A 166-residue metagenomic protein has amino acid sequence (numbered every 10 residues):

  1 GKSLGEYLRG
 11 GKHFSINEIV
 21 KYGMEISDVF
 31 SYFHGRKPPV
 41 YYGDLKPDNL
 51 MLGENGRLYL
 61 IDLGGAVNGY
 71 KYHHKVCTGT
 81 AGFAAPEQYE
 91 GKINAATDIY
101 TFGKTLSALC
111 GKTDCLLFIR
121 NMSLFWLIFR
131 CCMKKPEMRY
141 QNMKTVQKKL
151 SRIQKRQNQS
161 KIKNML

Functional and structural regions predicted by a protein language model:
L4-F14: AlphaC helix of the protein kinase catalytic domain
H34-L52: Catalytic-loop of the protein kinase fold
D62-A66: Activation of the activation-loop gatekeeper triad in protein kinase-fold domains
H74-E87: Conserved activation segment of eukaryotic-like protein kinases, specifically the C-terminal portion of the activation
D98: Conserved catalytic-loop aspartate of Hanks-type protein kinases
R120-K134: Conserved C-terminal C-lobe helix
